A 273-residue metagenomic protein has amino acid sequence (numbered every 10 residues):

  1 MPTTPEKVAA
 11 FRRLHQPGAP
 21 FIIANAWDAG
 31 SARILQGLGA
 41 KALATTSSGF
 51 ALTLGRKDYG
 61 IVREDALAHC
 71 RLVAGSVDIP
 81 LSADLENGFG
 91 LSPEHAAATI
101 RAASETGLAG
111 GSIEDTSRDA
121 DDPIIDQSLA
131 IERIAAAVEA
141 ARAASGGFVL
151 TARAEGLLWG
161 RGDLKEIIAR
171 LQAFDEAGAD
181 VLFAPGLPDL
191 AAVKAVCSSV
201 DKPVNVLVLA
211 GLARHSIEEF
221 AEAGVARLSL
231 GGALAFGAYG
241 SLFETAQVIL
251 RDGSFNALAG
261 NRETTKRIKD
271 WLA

Functional and structural regions predicted by a protein language model:
P2-L230, G237-Y239, F243: Alpha/beta enzyme core
P2-T4, G232-A273: Extended, intrinsically disordered, low-complexity segments
